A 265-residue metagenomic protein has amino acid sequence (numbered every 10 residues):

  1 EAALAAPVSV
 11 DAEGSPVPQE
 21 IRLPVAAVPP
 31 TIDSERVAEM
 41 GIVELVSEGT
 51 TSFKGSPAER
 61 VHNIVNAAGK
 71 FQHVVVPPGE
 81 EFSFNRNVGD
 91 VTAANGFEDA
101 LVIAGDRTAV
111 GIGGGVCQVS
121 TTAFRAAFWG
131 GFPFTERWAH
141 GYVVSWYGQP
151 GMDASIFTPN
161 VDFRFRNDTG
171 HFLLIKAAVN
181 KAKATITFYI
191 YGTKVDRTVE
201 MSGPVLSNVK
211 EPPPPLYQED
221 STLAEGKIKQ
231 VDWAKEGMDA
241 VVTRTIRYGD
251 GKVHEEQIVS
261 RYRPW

Functional and structural regions predicted by a protein language model:
E1-W265: Well-ordered beta-sheet/strand-loop patches within structured domains
